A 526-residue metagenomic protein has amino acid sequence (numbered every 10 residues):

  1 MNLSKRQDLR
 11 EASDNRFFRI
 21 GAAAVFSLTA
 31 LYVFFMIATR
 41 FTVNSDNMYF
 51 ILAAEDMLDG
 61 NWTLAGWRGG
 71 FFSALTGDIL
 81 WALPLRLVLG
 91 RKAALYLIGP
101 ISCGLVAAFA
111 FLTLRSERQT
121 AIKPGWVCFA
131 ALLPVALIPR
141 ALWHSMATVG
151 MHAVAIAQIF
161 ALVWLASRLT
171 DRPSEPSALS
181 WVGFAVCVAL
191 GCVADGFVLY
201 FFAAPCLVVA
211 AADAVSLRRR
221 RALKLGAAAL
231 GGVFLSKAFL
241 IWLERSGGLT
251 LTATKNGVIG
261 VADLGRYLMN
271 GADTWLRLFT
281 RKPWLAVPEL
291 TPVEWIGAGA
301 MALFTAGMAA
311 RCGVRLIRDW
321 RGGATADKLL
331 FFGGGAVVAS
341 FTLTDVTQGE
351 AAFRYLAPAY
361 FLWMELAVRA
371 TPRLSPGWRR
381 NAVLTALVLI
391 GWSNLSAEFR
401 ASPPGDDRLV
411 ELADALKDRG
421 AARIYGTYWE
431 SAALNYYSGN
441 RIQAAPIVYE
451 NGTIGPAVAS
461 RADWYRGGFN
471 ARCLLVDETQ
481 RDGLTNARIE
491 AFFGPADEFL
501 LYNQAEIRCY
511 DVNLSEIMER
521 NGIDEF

Functional and structural regions predicted by a protein language model:
R19-F26, S180, V186, L230-G231 (+5 more regions): Signature aromatic-anchored transmembrane alpha helix within multi-pass, membrane-resident enzymes that catalyze glycan
A24-T29, L97-I122, A161-W164, G307-M308: Transmembrane-helix motifs of polytopic, lipid-linked glycan transferases
I37-S45, L58-L83, V88, K92-A93: Membrane-proximal lumenal/periplasmic loop motifs of glycosylation machinery
D59, T63-G70, I241-R311: Membrane-lumen/periplasm interface segments of multi-pass, membrane-embedded glycan/lipid transferases
F72, R419-P456: Short periplasmic/luminal acceptor-recognition loop of GT-C membrane glycosyltransferases, typified by
L75, I122-T170, A351-W363, Y428-W429: Membrane-interface micro-motifs in multi-pass membrane enzymes
G150-Q158, Y200, P292-G307, A324-S375: Hydrophobic/aromatic-rich transmembrane helices and adjacent perimembrane loops
S177-G196, F202-P205, G231: Membrane-interface alpha helices of multi-pass inner-membrane proteins
